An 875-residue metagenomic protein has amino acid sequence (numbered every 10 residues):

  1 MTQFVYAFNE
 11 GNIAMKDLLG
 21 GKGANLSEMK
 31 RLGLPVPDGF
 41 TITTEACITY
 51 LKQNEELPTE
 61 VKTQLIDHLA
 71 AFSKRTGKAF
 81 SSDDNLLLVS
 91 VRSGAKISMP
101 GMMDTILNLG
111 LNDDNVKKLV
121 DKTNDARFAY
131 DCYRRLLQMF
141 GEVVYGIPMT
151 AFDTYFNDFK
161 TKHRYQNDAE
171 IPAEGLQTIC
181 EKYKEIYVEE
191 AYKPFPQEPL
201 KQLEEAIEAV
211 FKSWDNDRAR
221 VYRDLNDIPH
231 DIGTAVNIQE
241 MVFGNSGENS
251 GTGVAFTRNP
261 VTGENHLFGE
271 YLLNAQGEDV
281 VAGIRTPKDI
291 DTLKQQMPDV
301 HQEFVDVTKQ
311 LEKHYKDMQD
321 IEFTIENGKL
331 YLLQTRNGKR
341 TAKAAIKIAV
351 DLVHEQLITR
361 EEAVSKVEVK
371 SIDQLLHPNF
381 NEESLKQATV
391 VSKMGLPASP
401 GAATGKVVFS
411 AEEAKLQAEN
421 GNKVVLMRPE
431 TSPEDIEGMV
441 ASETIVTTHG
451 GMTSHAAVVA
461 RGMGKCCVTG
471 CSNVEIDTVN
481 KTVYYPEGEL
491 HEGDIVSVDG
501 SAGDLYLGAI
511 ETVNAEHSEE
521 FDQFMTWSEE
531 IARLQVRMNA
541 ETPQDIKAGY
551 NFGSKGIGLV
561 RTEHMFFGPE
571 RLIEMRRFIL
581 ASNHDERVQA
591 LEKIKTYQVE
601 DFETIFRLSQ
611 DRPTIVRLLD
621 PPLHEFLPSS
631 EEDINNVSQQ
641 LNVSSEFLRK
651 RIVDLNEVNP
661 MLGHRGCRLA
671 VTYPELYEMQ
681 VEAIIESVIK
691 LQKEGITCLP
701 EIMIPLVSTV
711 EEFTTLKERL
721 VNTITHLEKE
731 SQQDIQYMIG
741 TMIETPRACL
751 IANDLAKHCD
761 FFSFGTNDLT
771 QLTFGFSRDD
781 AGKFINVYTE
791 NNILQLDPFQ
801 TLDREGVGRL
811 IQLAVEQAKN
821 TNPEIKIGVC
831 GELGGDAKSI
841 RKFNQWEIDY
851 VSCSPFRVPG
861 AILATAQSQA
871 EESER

Functional and structural regions predicted by a protein language model:
M1-A388, K415-A418, N422-V425, S432-E434 (+11 more regions): Nucleotide/phosphate-binding sheet-loop regions of phosphoryl- and nucleotidyl-transfer enzymes
F40, T448-G450, T469-S472, V560 (+2 more regions): Short beta->alpha connector loops at strand-helix junctions that form conserved, small/polar/Pro-enriched
R92-K96, H517, W527-R875: Conserved alpha/beta-domain cores
I207, W214, L376-V408, Q523-E529 (+2 more regions): Flexible inter-domain linker/hinge segments
N237, V408, V425-M427, V446 (+3 more regions): Structural motif
M394-E434, Y484-Q523: Extended, non-globular alpha-helical segments
E443-H449, C467, G828: A short, small-residue-rich loop immediately preceding and capping a beta-strand
C471-T482: Short, structured beta-strand/loop micro-motifs enriched in basic residues and often containing a Trp
